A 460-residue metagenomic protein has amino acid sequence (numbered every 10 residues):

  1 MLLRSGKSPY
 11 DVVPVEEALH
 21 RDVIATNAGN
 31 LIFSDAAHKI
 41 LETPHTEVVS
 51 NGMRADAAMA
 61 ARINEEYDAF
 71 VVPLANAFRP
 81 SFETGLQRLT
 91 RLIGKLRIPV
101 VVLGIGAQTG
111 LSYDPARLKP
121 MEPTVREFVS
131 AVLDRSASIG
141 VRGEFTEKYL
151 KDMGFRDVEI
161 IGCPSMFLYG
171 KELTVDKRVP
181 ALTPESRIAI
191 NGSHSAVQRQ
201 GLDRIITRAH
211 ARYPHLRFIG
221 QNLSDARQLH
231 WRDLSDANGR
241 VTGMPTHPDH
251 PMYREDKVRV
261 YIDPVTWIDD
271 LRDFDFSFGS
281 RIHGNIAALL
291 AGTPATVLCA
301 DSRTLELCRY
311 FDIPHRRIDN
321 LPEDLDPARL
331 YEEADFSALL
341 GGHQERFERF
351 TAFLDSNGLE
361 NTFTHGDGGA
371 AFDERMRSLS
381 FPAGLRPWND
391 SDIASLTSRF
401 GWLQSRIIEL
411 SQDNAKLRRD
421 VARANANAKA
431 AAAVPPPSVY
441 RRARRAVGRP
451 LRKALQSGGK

Functional and structural regions predicted by a protein language model:
M1-Q456: Active-site anion-handling motifs in enzyme catalytic cores
